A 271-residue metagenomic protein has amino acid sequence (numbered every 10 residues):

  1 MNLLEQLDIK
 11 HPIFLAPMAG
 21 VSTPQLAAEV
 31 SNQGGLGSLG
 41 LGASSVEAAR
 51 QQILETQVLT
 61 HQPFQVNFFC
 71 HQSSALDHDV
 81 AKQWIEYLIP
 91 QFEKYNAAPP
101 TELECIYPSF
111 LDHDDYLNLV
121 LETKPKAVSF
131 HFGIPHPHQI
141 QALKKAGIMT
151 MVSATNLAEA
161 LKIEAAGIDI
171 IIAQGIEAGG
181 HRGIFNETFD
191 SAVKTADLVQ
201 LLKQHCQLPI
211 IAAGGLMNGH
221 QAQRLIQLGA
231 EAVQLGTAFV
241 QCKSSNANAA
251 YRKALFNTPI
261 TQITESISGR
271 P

Functional and structural regions predicted by a protein language model:
M1-H205: Active-site entrance/lid segments in N-terminal catalytic domains of soluble metabolic enzymes
H181-I211, L216-P271: Conserved active-site-proximal phosphate/metal-binding subdomains
